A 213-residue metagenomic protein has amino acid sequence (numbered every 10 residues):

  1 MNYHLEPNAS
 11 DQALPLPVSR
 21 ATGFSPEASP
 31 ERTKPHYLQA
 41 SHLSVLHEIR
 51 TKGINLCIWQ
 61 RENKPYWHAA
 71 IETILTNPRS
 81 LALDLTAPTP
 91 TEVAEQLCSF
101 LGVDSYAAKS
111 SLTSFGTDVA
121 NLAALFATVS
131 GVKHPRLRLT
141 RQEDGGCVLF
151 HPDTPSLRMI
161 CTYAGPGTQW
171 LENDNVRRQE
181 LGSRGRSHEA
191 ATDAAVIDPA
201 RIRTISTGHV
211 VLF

Functional and structural regions predicted by a protein language model:
N2-V103, T113-A120: N-terminal auxiliary "cap/dimerization" subdomain that precedes the catalytic jelly-roll/cupin core of mononuclear
A40-E48, A123-A127, L149, L157: Intrinsically disordered, low-complexity boundary segments flanking structured domains
I49-I54, T76, S130-V132, P155 (+1 more regions): A generic structural signal for short, non-catalytic loop/turn and secondary-structure boundary residues
N55-C57, P135, R158, H209: A generic secondary-structure signal marking the coil-to-beta-strand transition
W59-E62, T140-Q142, G165: Structured loops at beta-to-helix junctions and adjacent beta-edge loops in soluble globular domains
G102-D144, V148, P152: Extracellular-facing segments of soluble proteins and assemblies that are Gly/Ser/Thr-biased and enriched in aromatics
D144-H209: Catalytic core of non-heme Fe(II) oxygenases with the double-stranded beta-helix
